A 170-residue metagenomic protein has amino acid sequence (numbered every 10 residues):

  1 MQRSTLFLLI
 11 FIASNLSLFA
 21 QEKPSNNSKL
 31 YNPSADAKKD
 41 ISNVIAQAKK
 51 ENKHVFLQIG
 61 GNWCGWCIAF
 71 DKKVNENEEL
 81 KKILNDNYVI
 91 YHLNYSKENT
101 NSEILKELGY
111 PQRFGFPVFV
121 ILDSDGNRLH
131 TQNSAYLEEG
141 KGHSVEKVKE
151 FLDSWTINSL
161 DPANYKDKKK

Functional and structural regions predicted by a protein language model:
M1-K23: Bacterial Sec-dependent N-terminal signal peptides
Q21-E51: N-terminal leader/targeting and pre-domain segments
A35, L80-S102: Thiol-based oxidoreductase modules, predominantly thioredoxin-like and allied folds used for disulfide exchange
E51-N62: Short active-site neighborhood of thiol/selenol oxidoreductases, capturing the structured segment around
I68-I83: Typically the conserved alpha-helix immediately C-terminal to a functionally engaged Cys/Sec in thioredoxin-like
S96-F116, D125: Structural alpha/beta surface segment adjacent to cysteine/selenocysteine redox centers across thiol/disulfide enzymes
F114-D161: Non-catalytic, surface beta->alpha helical segment in thiol-disulfide oxidoreductase systems
